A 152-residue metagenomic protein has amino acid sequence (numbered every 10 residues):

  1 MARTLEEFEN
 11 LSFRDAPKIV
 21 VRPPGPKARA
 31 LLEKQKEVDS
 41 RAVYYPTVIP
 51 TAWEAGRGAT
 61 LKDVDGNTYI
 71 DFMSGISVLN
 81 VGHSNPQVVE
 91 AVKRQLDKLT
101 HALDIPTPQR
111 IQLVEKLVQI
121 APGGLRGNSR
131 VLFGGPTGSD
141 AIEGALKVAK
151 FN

Functional and structural regions predicted by a protein language model:
R3-R57: Active-site-adjacent loop/helix segments that line or gate small-molecule/cofactor pockets in enzymes
E7-N10, R14-V20, P50, T68-N152: Glycine-rich loop-to-alpha-helix module at the N-terminal edge of alpha/beta enzyme cores
G56-A59, D65, I76: Short loop/turn microsegments at loop-to-beta-strand junctions
